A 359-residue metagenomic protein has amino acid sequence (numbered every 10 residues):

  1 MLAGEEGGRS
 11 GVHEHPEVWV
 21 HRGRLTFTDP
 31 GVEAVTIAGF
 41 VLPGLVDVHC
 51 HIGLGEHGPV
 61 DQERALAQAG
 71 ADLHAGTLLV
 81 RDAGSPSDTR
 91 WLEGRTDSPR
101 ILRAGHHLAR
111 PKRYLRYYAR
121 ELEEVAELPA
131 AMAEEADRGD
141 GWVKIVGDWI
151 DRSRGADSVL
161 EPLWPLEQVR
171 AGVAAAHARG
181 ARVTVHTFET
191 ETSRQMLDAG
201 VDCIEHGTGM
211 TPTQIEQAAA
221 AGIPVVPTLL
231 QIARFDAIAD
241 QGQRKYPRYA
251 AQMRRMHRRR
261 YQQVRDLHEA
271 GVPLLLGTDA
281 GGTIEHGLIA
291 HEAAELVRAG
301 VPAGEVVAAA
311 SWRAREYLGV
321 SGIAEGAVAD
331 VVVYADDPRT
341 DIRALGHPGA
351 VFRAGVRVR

Functional and structural regions predicted by a protein language model:
M1-V32, V41-L42, V332, D336-D341 (+1 more regions): N-terminal metal-binding scaffold of metallo-dependent hydrolase/deaminase domains
V18, G23, A38, V46-H49 (+14 more regions): Divalent metal-coordination and catalytic microenvironments
D29-L66, G70, L78: Replace "His-x-His-based motif
L42, Q62-R179, Q214, I223-I232 (+1 more regions): Divalent-metal coordination cores built from histidine and acidic residues
V80-D88, F188-T190, H206-T211, D337-R339: Short beta->alpha connector loops
G155-Q262, A270, L275-T283, G300-P302: Active-site core of metal-dependent hydrolases
A178, H257-D337: His/Asp/Glu-enriched, well-ordered alpha-helical/loop segment that forms or immediately abuts the divalent-metal
